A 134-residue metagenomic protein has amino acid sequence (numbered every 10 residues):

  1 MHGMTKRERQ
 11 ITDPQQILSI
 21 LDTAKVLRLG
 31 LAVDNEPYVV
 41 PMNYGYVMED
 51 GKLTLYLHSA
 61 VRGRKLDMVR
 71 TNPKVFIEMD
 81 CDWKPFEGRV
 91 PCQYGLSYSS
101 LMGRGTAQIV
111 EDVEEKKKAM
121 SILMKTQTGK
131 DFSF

Functional and structural regions predicted by a protein language model:
M1-D22: Extreme N-terminal tail/first-helix region
H2-K6, K84-F134: Charged, gly/pro-rich active-site loop segments
I20-L21, M68-V69, L123: A generic structural signal for nonpolar/aromatic side chains embedded in well-ordered alpha-helices
A24-V61, I77: Short beta-strand segments
L27, P73-I77, S99-T106: Generic beta-strand structural signal
E36, V69, G95-S99: A generic structural micro-feature
L57-H58, L66-V69, V90-P91: Short histidine-centered beta-strand/loop micro-motifs that create catalytic or ligand/metal-coordination sites
R62-D67, F76, P85: Histidine-centered metal-chelating micro-motifs
